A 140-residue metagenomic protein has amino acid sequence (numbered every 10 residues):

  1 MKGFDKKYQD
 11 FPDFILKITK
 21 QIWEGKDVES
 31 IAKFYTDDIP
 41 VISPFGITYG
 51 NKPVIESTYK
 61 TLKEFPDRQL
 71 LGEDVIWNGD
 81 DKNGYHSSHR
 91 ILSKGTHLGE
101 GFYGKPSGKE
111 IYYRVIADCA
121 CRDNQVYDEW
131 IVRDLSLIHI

Functional and structural regions predicted by a protein language model:
M1-I138: C-terminal and inter-domain tail/linker signature
